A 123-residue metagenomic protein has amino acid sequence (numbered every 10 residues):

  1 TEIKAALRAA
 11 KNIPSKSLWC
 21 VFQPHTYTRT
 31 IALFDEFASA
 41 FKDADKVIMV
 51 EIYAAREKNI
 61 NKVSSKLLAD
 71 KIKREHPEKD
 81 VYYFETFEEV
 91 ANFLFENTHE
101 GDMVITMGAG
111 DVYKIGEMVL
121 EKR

Functional and structural regions predicted by a protein language model:
T1-R123: ATP-dependent carboxylate-amine ligase
